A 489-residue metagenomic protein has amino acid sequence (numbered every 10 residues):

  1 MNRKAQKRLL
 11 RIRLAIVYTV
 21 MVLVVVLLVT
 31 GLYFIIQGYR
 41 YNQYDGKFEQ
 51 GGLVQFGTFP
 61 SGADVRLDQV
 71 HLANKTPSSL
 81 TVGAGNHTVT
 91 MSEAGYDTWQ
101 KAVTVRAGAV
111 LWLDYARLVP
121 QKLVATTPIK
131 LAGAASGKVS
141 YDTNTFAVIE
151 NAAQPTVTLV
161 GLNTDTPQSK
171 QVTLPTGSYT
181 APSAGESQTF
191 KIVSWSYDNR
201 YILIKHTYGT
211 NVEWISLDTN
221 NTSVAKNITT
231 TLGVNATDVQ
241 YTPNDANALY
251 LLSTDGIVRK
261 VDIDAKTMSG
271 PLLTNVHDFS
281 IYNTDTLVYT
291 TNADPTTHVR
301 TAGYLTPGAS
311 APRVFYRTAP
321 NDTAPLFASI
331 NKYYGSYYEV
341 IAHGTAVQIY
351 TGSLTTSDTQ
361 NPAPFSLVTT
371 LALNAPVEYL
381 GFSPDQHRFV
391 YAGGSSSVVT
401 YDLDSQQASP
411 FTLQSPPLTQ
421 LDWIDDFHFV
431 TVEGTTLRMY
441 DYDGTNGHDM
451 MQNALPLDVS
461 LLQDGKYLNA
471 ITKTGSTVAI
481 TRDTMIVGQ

Functional and structural regions predicted by a protein language model:
M1-L162, I192-V193, L203, V239: Short loop/turn and low-complexity linker motifs enriched in small/turn-promoting residues
K122-L131, Q168-A184, T222-L232, A265-L272 (+4 more regions): A short beta-strand motif characteristic of beta-propeller blades
K130-V139, T180-S194, G233-T242, L272-T286 (+5 more regions): Repeated scaffold domains used in trafficking and secretory/extracellular systems, primarily beta-propellers
A132-K205, V212-I215, N221-V224, D264-A265 (+1 more regions): Conserved, compact domain cores that house catalytic/ligand-binding motifs in diverse enzymes and effector modules
F146-A147, I202, A248-L249, T286-V288 (+4 more regions): Hydrophobic beta-strand positions that form the internal "hydrophobic ladder" of WD40/Gbeta-like beta-propeller blades
A152-N163, G209-D218, S253-D262, T291-T306 (+4 more regions): Structural motif
S366-P456: Intrinsically disordered, low-complexity segments enriched in Gly and acidic/Ser/Thr residues that form flexible
P456-Q489: Blade-level signature of beta-propeller repeat domains, shared across WD40, Kelch, NHL, RCC1 and BNR/Asp-box propellers
